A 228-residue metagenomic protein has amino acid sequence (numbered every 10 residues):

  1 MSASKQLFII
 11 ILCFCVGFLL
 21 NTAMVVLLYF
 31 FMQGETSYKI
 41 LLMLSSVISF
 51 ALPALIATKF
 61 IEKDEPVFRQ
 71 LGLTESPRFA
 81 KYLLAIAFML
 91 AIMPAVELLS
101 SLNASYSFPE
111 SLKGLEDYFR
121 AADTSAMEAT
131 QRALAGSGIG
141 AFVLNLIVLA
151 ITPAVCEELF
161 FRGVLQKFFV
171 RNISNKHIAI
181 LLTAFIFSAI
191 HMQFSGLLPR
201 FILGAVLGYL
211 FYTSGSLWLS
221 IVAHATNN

Functional and structural regions predicted by a protein language model:
M1-M93, E97: N-terminal, membrane-interfacial amphipathic/helix-forming hydrophobic leader that caps and precedes the first
A3-S4, Y38-K39, P77-A80, I173-L181 (+1 more regions): Membrane-helix interface segments
C15, V47, I86, L146-I147 (+7 more regions): Residue-level signature of the transmembrane alpha-helical core of multi-pass small-molecule transporters
Y29-T36, S107-L112, F168-H177: Membrane interface segments of multi-pass transport proteins and intramembrane proteases
L52-K63, F142-F169: Transmembrane alpha-helical segments in integral membrane proteins
Q70-T152: Juxtamembrane helix-loop-helix connectors linking adjacent transmembrane helices in multi-pass membrane enzymes
C156-L182, Y209-S216: Membrane-interface helix/loop boundary segments of multi-pass membrane proteins
S188-M192, G196-N228: Functionally important transmembrane alpha-helices
